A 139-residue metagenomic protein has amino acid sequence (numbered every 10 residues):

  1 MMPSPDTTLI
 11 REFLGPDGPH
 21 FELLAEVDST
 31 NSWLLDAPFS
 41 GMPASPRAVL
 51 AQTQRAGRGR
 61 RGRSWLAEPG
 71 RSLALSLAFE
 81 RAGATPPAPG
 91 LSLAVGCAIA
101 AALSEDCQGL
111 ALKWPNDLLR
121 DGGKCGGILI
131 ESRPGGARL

Functional and structural regions predicted by a protein language model:
M1-S104, P134: N-terminal lobe of the biotin/lipoate ligase/transferase fold
L91, V95-A137: Acidic (Asp/Glu) carboxylate-rich active-site/surface patches
